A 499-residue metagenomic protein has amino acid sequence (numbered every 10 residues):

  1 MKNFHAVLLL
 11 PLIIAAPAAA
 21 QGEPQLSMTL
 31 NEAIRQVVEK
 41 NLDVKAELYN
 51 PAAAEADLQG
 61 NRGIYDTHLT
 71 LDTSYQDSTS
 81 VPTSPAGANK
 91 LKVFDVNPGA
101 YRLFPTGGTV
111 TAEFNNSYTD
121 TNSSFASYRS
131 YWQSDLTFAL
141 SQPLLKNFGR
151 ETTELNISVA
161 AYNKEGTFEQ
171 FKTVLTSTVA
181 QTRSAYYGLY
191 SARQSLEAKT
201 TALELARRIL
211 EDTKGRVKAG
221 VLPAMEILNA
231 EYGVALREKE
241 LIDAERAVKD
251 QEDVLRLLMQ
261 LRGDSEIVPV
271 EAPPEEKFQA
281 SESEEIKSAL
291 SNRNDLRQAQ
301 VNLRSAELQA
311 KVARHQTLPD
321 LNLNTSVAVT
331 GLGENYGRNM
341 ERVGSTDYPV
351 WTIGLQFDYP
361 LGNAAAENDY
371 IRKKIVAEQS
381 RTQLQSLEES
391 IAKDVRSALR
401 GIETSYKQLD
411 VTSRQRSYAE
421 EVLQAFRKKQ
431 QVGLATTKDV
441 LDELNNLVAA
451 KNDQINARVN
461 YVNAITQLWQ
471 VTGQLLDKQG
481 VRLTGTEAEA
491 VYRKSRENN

Functional and structural regions predicted by a protein language model:
V7, A19-G22, T79, G263-P269 (+3 more regions): Acidic, low-complexity, intrinsically disordered peripheral segments
V7-A15: Bacterial N-terminal signal peptides
V37-V38, L145, L222, E226-I227 (+3 more regions): Amphipathic alpha-helical coiled-coil scaffold segments and their short linker/junction regions
K45-Y49, A53, R62-G63, P105-S130 (+11 more regions): Sec/SRP-type N-terminal targeting helices
L71-D77, A112-Y118, L321-V329: Transmembrane beta-barrel strands of outer-membrane/channel proteins
K92-P98, S134-L140, E285, W351-F357: Hydrophobic, lipid-facing positions within transmembrane beta-strands of outer-membrane proteins
F168-E285, G401, S405, N446-L447 (+2 more regions): Periplasmic alpha-helical coiled-coil/stalk elements that build and connect Gram-negative outer-membrane
